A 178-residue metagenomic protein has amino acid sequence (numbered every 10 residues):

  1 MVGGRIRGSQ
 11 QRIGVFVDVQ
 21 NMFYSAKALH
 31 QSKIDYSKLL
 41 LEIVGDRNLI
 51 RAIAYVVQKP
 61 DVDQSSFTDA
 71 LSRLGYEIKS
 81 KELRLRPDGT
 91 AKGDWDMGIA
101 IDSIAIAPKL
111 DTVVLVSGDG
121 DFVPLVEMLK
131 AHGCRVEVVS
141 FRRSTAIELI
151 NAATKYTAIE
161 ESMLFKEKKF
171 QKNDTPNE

Functional and structural regions predicted by a protein language model:
M1-E178: Terminal and domain-boundary accessory regions
